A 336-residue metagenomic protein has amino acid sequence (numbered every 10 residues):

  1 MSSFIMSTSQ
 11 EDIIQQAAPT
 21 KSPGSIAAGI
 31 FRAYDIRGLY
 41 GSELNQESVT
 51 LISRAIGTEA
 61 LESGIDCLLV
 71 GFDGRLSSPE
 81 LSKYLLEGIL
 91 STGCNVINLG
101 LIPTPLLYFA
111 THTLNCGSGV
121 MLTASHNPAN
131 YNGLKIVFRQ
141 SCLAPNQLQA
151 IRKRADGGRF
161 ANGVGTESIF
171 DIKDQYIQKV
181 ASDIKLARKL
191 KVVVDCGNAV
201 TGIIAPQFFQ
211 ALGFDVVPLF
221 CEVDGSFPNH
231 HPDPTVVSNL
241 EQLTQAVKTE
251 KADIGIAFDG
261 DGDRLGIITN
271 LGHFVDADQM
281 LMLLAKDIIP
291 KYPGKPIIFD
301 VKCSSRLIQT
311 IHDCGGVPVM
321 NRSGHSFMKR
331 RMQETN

Functional and structural regions predicted by a protein language model:
S2-E87, S91-T92, I169-L190: An N-terminal, well-structured beta->alpha segment
Q15-R37, R139-G158, I254-D259: Short, compositionally biased "basic patch" segments
Y34, F72, V194-G197, F220 (+2 more regions): Active-site flanking residues adjacent to catalytic metal/cofactor-binding acidic residues
E62-Y131, Q178-K179, F208-I268, K329: N-terminal small/polar loop signature for handling phosphorylated ligands or for N-terminal nucleophile
S78-K83, L148, G202-P206, I308: Short, surface-exposed alpha-helical segments at coil->helix boundaries
L106, Q149-S182, N270-N336: Proline/glycine-rich low-complexity loops and linkers
N132-E250: Gly/Ser/Thr-enriched, mixed-charge loops and adjacent short helices that form phosphate/oxyanion-binding elements
I136-R139, G266-N270, H312: Short beta-strand-to-turn element immediately C-terminal to the catalytic PLP-Schiff-base lysine in fold type I
